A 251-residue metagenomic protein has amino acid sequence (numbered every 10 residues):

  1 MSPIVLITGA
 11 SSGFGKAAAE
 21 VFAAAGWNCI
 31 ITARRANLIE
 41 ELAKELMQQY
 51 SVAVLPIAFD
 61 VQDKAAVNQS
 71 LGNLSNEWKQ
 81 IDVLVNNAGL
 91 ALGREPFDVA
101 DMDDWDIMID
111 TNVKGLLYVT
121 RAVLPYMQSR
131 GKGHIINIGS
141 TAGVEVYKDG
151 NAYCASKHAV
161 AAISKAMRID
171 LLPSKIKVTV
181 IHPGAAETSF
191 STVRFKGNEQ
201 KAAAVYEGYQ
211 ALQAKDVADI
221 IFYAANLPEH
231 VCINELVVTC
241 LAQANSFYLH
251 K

Functional and structural regions predicted by a protein language model:
S11-S12: Conserved glycine-rich cofactor-binding loop
W27-L42: Conserved glycine-rich Rossmann-like NAD(P)H-binding loop of the short-chain dehydrogenase/reductase
A58-S70, M102: The beta1-alpha1 cofactor-binding region of Rossmann-like NAD(H)/NADP(H)-dependent oxidoreductases
E95-F97, D101-I107: Substrate-binding pocket helix/loop in short-chain dehydrogenase/reductase
T120, S156: Active-site helix of classical SDR
S140: Residue(s) in the substrate-gating loop at a strand-loop-helix junction that position the organic substrate next
V180-I181, Q200-S246: C-terminal helical subdomain
